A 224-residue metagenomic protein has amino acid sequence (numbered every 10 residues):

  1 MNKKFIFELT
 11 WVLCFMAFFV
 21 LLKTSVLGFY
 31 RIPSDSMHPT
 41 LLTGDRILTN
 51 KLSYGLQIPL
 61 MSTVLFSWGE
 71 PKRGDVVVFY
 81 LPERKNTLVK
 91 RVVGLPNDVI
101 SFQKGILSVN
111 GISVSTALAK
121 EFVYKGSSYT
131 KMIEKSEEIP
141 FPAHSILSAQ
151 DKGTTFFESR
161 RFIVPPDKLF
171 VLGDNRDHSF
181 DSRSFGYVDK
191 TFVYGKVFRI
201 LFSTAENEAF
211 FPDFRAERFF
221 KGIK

Functional and structural regions predicted by a protein language model:
N2-I6, L21, S25-R31, H38-K224: Soluble "head" domains of membrane/secretory-pathway proteins
W11, Y30-P33: Charged, low-complexity surface patches
